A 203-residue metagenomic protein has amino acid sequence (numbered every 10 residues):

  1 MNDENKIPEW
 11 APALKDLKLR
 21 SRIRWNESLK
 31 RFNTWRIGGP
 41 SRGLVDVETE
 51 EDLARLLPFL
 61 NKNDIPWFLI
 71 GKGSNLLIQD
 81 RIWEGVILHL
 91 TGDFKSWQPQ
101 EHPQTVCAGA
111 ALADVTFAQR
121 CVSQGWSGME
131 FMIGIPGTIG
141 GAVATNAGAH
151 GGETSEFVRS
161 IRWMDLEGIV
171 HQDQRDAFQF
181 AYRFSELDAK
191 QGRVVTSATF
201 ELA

Functional and structural regions predicted by a protein language model:
N2, E27, V170-Q174: Alpha-helical protein-protein interaction elements
D3-I139, A149: Anion-binding (especially nucleotide phosphate/pyrophosphate-binding) glycine-rich loop and adjoining beta-alpha core
G38, V45-E50, L77-K95, A144-Q174 (+1 more regions): Structural signature of FAD isoalloxazine-binding scaffolds in flavoprotein oxidoreductases
S127, F157, F178: Short beta-strand or tight-loop elements that sit immediately N-terminal to catalytic metal-binding acidic residues
A142-T145, F180: Short Pro/Gly-enriched beta-strand edge/turn motifs at strand-loop
A177-D188: Flexible, small-/acidic-enriched active-site or ligand-binding loops
A203: Oxyanion-binding "anion nests"
